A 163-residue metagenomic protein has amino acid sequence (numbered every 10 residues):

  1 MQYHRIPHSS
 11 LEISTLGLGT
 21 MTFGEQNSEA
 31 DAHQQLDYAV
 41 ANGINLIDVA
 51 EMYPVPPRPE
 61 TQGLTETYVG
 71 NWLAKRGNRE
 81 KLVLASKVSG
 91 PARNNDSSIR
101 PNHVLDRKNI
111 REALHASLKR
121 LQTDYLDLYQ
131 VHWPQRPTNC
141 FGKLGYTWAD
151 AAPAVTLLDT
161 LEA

Functional and structural regions predicted by a protein language model:
M1-S86, D124: N-terminal binding-site loop/beta-alpha segment at the start of enzyme catalytic domains that lines or forms
R5, Q34, P56, N71 (+4 more regions): Short, well-ordered helical secondary-structure segments
T22, E51-Y53, V88-A92, Q130-Q135: Active-site-proximal loop/turn and secondary-structure-junction residues that shape catalytic pockets, frequently
Q26, V55-P57, N94, R136-N139: Glycine/Thr-rich phosphate-binding loops of Rossmann-like dinucleotide-binding domains
G77, V88-R93, L157, L161: P-loop/Walker A phosphate-binding loop and immediately adjacent motor/lid segment at beta-alpha junctions
A85, A92-R93, R100-P101: Surface-exposed, interaction-prone regions with an acidic/low-complexity signature
D96-A163: Glycine/proline-rich, positively charged, aromatic-decorated active-site loop/lid region on the catalytic face
